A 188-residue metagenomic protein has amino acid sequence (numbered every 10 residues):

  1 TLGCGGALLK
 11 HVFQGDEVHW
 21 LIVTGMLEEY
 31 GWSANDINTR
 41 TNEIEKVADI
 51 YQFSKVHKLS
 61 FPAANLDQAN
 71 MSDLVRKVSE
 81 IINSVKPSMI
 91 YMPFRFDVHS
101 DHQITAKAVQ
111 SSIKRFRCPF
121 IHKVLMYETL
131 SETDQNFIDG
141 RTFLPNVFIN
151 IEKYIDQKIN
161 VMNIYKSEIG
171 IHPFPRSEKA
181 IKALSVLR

Functional and structural regions predicted by a protein language model:
T1-N35: ATP-dependent adenylation/pyrophosphate-handling site
G3, T39, D73: Short, conserved clusters of charged catalytic residues that mark active-site and nucleotide-handling motifs
C4-G5, T41, A106, E178: Short amphipathic alpha-helical segment that frequently serves as the phosphate-/nucleotide-binding helix
A7-F13, N42-K46, I81: Short amphipathic alpha-helices and their capping/turn segments at secondary-structure boundaries
Q14, W32, D49, K55 (+1 more regions): Metal-dependent de-N-acetylase/amidase catalytic core
V23, K58-P62: Short glycine-rich catalytic loops that host catalytic nucleophiles or stabilize transition states across multiple
M26-V56: Glycine-rich phosphate-binding loop and adjoining beta1-alpha1-beta2 segment of Rossmann-like nucleotide-binding folds
